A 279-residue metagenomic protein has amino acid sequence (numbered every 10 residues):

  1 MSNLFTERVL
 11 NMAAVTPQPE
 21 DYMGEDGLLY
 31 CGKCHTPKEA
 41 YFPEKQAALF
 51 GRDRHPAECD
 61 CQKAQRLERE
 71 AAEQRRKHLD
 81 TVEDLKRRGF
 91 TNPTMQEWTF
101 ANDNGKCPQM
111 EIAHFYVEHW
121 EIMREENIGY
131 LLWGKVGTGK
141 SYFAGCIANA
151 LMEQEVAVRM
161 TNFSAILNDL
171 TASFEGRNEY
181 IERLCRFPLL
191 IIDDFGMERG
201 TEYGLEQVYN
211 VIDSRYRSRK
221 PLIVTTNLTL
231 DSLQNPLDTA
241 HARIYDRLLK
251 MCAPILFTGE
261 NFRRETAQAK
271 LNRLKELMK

Functional and structural regions predicted by a protein language model:
M1-C107, E265-K279: A short, basic N-terminal segment
F90, T94-Y130: Pre-Walker A (pre-P-loop) alpha-helix and adjacent loop at the N terminus of AAA/AAA+ ATPase modules, a conserved
P108-V117, A148-L189, R199-E206: Short glycine-rich substrate-engagement loop in P-loop NTPases that contacts/grips substrate
R124-A144: Walker A/P-loop nucleotide-binding motif
E125-E126, Q154, L184-R186, R217-R219: Short loop/turn elements that form and flank the Walker-type P-loop nucleotide-binding site in RecA-like NTPase cores
N127-L131, V158, L189, P221: Residue-level preference for the first positions of well-ordered beta-strands
L167-L170, E198-K279: Replace "adjacent to P-loop NTPase cores in ATP/GTP-dependent enzymes" with "adjacent to NTP-binding cores
D194-F195: Walker B catalytic acidic pair
